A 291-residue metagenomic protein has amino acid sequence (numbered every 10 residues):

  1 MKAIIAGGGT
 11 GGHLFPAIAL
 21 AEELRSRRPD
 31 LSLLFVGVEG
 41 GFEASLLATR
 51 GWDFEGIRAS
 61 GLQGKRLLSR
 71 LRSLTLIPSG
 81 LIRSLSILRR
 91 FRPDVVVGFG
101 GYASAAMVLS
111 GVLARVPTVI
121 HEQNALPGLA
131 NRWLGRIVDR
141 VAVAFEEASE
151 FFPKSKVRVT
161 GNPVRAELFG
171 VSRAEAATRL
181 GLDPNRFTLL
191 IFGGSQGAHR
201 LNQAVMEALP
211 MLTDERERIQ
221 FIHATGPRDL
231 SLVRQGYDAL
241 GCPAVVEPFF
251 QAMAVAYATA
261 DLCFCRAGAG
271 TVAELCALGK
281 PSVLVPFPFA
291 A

Functional and structural regions predicted by a protein language model:
K2-G8, R27-L76, P227-D229: Conserved nucleotide-sugar phosphate-binding/catalytic loop shared by glycosyltransferases and other
H13-R25: Short amphipathic alpha-helix
V36, G41, L46, R50 (+2 more regions): Donor-nucleotide binding loops and adjacent catalytic segments primarily of GT-B fold Leloir glycosyltransferases
W52, V116-P117, D261-L262, G279-F287: Structural loop-to-beta junction motif characteristic of Rossmann-like glycosyltransferase folds
D53, V112-A174: Active-site-proximal region of nucleotide-activated glycan assembly enzymes, centered on histidine/acidic-rich loops
R83-V96, S104-V119, R132-R140: Glycosyltransferases and closely related glycan-assembly transferases that use nucleotide-activated donors
P93-V95, F250, A254, A258-T271 (+1 more regions): Acidic donor-binding loop of glycosyltransferase active sites
V112, G135, Y257, L275-C276 (+1 more regions): Short alpha-helix at the nucleotide-sugar/activated-sugar donor binding site of glycosyltransferases and closely
